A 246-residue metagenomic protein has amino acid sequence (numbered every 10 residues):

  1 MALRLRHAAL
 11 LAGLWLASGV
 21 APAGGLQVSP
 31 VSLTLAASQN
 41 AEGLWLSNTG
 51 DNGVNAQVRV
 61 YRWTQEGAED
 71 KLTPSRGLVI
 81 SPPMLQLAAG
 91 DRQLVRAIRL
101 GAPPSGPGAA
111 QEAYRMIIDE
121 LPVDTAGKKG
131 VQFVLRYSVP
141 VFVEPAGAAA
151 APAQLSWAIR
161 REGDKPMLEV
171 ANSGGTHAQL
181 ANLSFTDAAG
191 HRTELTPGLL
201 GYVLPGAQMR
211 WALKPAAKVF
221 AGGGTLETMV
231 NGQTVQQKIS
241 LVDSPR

Functional and structural regions predicted by a protein language model:
M1-L10: Bacterial N-terminal signal peptides that target proteins for export
A17-V20: N-terminal signal peptide c-region/cleavage motif recognized by signal peptidases
A23-G50, G147-K165, L200: Beta-sheet-dominated interaction scaffolds and their linkers
E42-N48, A97-I98, Y114-D119, P166-N172: Buried hydrophobic-core signal for structured, non-transmembrane domains
G50-L72, S173-H191: Short acidic, flexible loop segments centered on an aromatic residue
K71-P103, R192-V219: Intrinsically disordered, low-complexity Pro/Gly/Ser/Thr-rich segments with frequent PxxP/GP/PP motifs and embedded
A102-A146, K218-R246: Terminal connector regions
E162-R246: Intrinsically disordered, low-complexity segments enriched in serine, threonine, and glycine
